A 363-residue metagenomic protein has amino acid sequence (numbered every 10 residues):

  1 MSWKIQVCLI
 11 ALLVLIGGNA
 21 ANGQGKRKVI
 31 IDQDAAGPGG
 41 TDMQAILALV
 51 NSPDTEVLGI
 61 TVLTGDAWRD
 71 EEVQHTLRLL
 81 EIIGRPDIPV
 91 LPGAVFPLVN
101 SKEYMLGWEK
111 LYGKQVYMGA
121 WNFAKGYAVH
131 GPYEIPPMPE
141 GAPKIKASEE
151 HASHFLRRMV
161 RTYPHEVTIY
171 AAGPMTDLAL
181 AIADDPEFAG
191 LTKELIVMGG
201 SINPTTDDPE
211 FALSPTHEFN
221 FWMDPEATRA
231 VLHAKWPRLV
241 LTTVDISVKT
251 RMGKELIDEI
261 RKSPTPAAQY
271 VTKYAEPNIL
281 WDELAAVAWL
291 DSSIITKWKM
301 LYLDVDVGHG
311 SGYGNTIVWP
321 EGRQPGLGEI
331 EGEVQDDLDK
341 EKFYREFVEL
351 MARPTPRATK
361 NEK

Functional and structural regions predicted by a protein language model:
M1-Q6: Positively charged n-region of N-terminal signal peptides that target proteins for export
V7-G17: Bacterial N-terminal signal peptides
L15-K26: Bacterial Sec-dependent signal peptides at the C-terminal "C-region" and cleavage site
Q24-R78, R85-P86, A128-L241, S247: Active-site histidine-anchored catalytic micro-motif
G25-R27, Q44-S52, E56, F219-K363: Conformational coupling and interaction surfaces
I88-K146: Surface-exposed loop and adjacent secondary-structure segments within mature catalytic domains
A94-V99, T176, G199-I202, T243-M252 (+1 more regions): Glycine-rich beta-alpha junction loops
Y104-Y112, P209-S214, L256-D258: Short, surface-exposed amphipathic charged segments that create phosphate/polyanion-binding patches used for binding
